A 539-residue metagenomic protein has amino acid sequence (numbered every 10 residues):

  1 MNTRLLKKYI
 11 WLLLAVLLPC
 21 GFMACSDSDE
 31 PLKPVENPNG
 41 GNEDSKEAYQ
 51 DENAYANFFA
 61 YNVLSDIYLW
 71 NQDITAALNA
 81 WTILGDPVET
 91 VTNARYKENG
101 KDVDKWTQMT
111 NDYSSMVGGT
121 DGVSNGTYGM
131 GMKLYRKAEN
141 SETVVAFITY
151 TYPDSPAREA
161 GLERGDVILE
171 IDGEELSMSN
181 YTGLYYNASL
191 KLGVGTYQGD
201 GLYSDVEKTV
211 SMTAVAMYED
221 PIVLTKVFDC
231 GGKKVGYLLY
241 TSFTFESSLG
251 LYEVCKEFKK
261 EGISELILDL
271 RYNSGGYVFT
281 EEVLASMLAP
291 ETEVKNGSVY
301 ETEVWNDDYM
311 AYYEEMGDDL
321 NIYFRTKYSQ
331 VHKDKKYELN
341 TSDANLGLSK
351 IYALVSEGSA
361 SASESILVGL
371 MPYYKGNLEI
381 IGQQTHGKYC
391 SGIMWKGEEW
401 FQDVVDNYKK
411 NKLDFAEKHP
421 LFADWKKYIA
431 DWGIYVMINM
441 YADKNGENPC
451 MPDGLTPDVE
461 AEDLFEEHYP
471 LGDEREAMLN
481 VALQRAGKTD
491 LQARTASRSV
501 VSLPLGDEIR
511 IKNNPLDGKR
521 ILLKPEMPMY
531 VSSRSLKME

Functional and structural regions predicted by a protein language model:
N2-L12: Bacterial N-terminal signal peptides that target proteins for export
N2-R4, Y49, T120-V123, T182-L184 (+4 more regions): A general structural signal for short secondary-structure junctions and capping/turn motifs
W11-A15, P19: Hydrophobic helical h-region of N-terminal Sec-dependent signal peptides in bacterial secretory/periplasmic proteins
L13, L32-V35, T341: Composition-driven detection of intrinsically disordered, low-complexity segments
C20-A24: C-terminal motif of bacterial Sec signal peptides marking the signal peptidase cleavage site
S26-L266, S274, T280, M287-V294 (+2 more regions): Flexible, low-complexity junctional segments that flank or bridge functional domains
S247-E265, S274-E539: C-terminal "post-core" interaction segments
